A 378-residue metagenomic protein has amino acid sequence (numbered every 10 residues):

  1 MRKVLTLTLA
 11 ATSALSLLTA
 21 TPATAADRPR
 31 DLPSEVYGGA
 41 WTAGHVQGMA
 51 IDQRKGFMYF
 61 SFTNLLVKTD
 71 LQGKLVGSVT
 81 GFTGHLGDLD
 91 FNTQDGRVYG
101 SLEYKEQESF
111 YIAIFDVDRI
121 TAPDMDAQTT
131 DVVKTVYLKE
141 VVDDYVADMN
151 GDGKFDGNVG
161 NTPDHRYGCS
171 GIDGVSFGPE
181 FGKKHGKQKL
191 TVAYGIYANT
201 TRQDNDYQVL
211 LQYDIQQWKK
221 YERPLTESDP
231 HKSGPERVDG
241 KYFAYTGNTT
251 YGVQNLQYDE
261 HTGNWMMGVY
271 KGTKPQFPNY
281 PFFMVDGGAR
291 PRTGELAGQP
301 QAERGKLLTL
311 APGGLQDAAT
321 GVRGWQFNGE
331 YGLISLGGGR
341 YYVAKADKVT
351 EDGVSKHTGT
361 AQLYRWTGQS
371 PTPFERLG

Functional and structural regions predicted by a protein language model:
M1-A26: Secretory targeting and sorting signals
R28, G39, I51-F82, P235 (+2 more regions): Beta-propeller domains
R28, L32-G39, T121-I172, I215-T250 (+1 more regions): Surface-exposed loop and turn segments in beta-propeller and other repeat-based domains that flank or scaffold
S34-N64, H85, D173, P179-G182: Beta-strand-rich domains and repeat architectures in extracellular enzymes and scaffolds, especially beta-propellers
V46-A50, D88, G174, V253-N255 (+1 more regions): Conserved beta-strand position repeated once per blade in WD40 beta-propeller domains
I51-K55, F91-D95, P179-G186, D259-T262 (+1 more regions): Residue-level detector of Asp-centered blade-edge/turn motifs that repeat once per structural unit in beta-propeller
Q72-F110: Blade-loop segments of beta-propeller domains
S109-V133, Q203-T226, F277-E303, S355-L377: Beta-propeller blade signature
